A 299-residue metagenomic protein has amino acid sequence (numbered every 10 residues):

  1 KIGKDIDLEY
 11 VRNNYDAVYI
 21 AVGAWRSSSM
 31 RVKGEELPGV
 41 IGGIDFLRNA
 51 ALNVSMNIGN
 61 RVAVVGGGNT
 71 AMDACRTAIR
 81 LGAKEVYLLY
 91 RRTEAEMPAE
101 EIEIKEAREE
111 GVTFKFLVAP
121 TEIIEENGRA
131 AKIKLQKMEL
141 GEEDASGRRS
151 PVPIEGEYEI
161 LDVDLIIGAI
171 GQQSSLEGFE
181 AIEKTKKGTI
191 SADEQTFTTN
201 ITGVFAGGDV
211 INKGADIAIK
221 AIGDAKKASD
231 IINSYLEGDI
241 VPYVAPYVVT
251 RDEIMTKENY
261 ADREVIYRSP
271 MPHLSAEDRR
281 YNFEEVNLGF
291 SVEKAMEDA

Functional and structural regions predicted by a protein language model:
K1, C75-E122, V241-I254: Rossmann-like dinucleotide-binding cores of NAD(P)H-dependent redox enzymes
K1, E35-A50, A99-E125, A131-M138 (+1 more regions): N-terminal glycine-rich dinucleotide-binding loop that anchors FAD/FMN and/or NAD(P) in oxidoreductases
K1-V32, E122-K134, E139-E142, L165-I167 (+1 more regions): Feature captures the FAD/FMN-dependent oxidoreductase FAD-binding
G23, G67, Y90-T93, D209: Cofactor-binding loop segments of dinucleotide-utilizing enzymes, especially the Rossmann-like FAD- and NAD(P)+-binding
E36-G59, E143-D216, K220, T256-N259: FAD-site-proximal beta/loop scaffold in flavoenzymes
V54-A83: Rossmann-like NAD(P)H-binding beta-loop-alpha module
A119-R129, G141, K227, S234-A299: Mid-to-C-terminal Rossmann-like scaffold of FAD/NAD(P)H-dependent oxidoreductases
V210-D239: A conserved FAD-binding loop/helix module that cradles the flavin
